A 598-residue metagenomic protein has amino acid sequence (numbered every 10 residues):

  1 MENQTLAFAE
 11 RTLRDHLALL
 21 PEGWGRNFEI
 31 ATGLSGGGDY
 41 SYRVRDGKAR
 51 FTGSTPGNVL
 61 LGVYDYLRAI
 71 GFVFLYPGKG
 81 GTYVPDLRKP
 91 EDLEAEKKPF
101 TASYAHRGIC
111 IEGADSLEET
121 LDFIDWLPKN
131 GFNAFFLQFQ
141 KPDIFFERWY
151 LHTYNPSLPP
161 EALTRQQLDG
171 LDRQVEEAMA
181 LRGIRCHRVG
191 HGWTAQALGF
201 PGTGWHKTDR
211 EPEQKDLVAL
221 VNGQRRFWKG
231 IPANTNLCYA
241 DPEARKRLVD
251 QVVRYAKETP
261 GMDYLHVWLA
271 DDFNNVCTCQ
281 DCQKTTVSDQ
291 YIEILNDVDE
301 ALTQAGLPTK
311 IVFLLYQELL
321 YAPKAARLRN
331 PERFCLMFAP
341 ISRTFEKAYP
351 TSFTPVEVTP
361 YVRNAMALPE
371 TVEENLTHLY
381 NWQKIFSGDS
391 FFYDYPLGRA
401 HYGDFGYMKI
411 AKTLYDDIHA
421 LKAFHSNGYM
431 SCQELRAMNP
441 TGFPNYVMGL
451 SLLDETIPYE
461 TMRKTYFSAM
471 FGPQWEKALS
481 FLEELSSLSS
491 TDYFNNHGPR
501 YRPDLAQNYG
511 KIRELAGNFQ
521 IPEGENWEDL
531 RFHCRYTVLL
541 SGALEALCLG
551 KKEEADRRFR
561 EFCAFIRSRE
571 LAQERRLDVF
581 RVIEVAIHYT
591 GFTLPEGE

Functional and structural regions predicted by a protein language model:
M1-S103: Contiguous, structured surface segment used for ligand recognition
G23-W24, E258-M262, Q304-T309, Q520-N526 (+1 more regions): Surface-exposed helix-capping loop/turn segments at secondary-structure junctions
G33-G36, K48, P56, T82 (+11 more regions): Aromatic-lined carbohydrate-binding surfaces of glycoside hydrolases
V63-L67, V447-M448, Y466-F467: Short amphipathic C-terminal alpha-helix that caps PH/PH-like domains
H425, L450-E598: Catalytic domains of carbohydrate-active enzymes that cleave complex glycans
